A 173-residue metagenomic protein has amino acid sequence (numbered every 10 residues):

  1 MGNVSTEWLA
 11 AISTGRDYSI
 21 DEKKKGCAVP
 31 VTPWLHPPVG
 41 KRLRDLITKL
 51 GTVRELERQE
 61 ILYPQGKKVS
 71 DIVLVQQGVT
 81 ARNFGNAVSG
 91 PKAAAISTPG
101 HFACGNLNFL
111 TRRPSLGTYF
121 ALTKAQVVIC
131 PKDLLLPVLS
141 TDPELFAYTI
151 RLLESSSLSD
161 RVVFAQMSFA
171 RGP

Functional and structural regions predicted by a protein language model:
M1-P173: Cytosolic regulatory regions built on CNB/CRP/Popeye-like sensor folds
